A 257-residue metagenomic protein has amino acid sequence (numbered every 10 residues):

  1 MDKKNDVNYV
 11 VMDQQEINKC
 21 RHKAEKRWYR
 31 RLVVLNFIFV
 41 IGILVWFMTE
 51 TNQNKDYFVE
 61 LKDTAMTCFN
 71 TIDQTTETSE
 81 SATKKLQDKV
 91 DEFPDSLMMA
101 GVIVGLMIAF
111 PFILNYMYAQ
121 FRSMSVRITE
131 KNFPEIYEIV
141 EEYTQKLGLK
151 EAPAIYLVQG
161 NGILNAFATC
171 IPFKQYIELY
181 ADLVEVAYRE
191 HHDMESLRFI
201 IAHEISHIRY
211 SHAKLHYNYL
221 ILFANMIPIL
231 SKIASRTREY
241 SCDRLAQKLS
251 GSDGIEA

Functional and structural regions predicted by a protein language model:
D2-R27: Cytosolic juxtamembrane N-terminal segments of multi-pass membrane proteins
R30-T51: Canonical alpha-helical transmembrane segments of integral membrane proteins
E50-D95: Low-complexity, proline/glycine-enriched hydrophobic segments characteristic of transmembrane helices
N54-A65, A119-K131, D243: Alpha-helical transmembrane signal-anchor/signal-peptide segments
T83-M98, P111-I205, R209-S211: Peri-catalytic and regulatory segments of divalent metal-dependent proteins
E130-A152, P228-A257: Short helix/loop segments within enzyme catalytic domains that coordinate or immediately flank catalytic cofactors
E204-L220, D253: Catalytic Zn2+-binding segment of zinc metalloproteases
L215-K232: Hydrophobic, aromatic-rich membrane-embedded alpha-helical segments
